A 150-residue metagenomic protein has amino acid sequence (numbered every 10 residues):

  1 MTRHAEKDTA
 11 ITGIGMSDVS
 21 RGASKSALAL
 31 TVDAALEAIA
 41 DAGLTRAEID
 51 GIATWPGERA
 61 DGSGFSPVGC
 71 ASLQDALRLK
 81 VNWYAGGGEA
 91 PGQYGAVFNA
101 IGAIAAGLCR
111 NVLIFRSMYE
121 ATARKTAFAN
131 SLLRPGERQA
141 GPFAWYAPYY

Functional and structural regions predicted by a protein language model:
M1-L28, E37, E137-R138: Condensing-enzyme catalytic core mediating Claisen C-C bond formation in acyl metabolism
M1-T2, A42-L44: Generic secretory/membrane-interface signal
R3-T9, R59-Y150: Conserved catalytic cysteine-centered active-site region of acyl-thioester-dependent Claisen-condensing enzymes
G13-G15, I49, R78-K80: A short alpha-helix capping/helix-coil boundary motif
L28-G43, G69: Short, well-ordered amphipathic alpha-helical segments that serve as non-catalytic structural scaffolds within diverse
T45-G51: Short acidic capping loops at alpha-helix termini that bridge into adjacent secondary structure
I52-G57: Acidic helix-start/capping segments at beta-turn-to-alpha-helix junctions
